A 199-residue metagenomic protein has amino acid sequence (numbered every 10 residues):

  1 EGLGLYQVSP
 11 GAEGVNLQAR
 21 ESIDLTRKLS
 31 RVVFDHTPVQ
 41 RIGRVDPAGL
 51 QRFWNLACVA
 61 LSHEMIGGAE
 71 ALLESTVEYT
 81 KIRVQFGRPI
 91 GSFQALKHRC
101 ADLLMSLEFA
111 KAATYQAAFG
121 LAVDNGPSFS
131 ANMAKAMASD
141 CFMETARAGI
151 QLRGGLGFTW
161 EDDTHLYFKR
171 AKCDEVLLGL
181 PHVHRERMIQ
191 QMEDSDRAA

Functional and structural regions predicted by a protein language model:
E1-E70, E74, S195, A199: FAD-binding core of flavoproteins
R52-A199: Alpha-helical interface subdomain recognition
